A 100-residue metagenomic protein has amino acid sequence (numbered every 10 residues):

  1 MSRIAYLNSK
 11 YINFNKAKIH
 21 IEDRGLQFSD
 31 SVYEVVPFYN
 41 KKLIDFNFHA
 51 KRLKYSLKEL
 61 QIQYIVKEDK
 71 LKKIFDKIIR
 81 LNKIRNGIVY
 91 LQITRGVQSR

Functional and structural regions predicted by a protein language model:
M1-R100: Conserved alpha/beta cores of soluble small-molecule-handling proteins
